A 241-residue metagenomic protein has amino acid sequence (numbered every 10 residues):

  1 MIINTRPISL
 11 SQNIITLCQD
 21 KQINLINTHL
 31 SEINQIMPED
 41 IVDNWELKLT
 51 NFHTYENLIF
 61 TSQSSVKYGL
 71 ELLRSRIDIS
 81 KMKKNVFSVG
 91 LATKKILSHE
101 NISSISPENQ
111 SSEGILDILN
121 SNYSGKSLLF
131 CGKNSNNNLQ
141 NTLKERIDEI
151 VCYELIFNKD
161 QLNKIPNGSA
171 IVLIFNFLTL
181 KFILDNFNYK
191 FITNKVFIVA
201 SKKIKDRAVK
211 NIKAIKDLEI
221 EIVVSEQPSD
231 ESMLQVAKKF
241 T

Functional and structural regions predicted by a protein language model:
M1-T241: Signature of uroporphyrinogen-III synthase
